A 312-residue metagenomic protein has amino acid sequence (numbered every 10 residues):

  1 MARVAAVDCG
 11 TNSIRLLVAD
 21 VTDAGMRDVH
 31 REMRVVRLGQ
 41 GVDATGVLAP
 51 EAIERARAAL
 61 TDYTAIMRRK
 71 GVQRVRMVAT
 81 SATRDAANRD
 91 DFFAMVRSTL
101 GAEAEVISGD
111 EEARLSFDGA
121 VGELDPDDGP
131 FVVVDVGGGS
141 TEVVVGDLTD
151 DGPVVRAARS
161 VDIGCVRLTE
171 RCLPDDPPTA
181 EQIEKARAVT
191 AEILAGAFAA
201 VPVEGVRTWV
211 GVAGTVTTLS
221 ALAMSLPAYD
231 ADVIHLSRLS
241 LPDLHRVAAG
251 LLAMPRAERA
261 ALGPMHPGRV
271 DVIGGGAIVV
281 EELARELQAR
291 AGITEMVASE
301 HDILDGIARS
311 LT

Functional and structural regions predicted by a protein language model:
A2-R27: N-terminal basic/disordered segments at the start of proteins
V4, V18-V21, V36, G41-K70 (+3 more regions): Helical "lid/coupling" subdomains associated with nucleotide-phosphate turnover
T11, G138, G214-T217: Short, glycine/acidic-enriched loop or turn micro-motifs at the edges of active sites
A24-V29, D151-R156: Beta-strand initiation motifs
H30-R34: Short amphipathic
R74: Cationic, histidine-enriched alpha-helical/coil surfaces that engage anionic ligands
P130-S140, V144: A generic, well-ordered mixed alpha/beta core segment in the N-terminal half of proteins
